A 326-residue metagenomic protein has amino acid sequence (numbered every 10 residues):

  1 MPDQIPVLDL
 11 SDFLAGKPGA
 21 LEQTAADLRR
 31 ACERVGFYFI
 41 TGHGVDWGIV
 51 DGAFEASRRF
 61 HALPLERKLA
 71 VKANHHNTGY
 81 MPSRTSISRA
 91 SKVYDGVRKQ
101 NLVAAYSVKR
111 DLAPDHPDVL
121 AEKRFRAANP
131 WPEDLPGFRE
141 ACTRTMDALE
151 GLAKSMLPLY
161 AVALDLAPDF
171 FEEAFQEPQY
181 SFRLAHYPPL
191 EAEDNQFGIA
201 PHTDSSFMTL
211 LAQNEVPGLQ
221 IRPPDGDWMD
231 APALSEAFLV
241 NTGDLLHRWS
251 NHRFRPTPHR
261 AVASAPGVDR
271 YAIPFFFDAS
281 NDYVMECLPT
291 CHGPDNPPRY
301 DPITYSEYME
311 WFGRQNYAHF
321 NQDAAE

Functional and structural regions predicted by a protein language model:
M1-E326: Peripheral, non-catalytic segments flanking oxidoreductase cores
